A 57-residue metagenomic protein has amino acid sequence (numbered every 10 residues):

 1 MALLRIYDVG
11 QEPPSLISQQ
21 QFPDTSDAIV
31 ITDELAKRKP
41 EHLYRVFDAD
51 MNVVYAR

Functional and structural regions predicted by a protein language model:
M1-I17: Short aromatic-glycine-(Arg/Gly/Cys) micro-motifs in beta-strand/loop hairpins
A2-R5, T25-D27, H42, A49-D50: Generic short amphipathic/hydrophobic targeting helices enriched at N-termini, encompassing Sec-type signal peptides
R5-I6, S18, K37, R45: Generic detector of low-complexity/intrinsically disordered segments and short hydrophobic N-terminal stretches
I6-V9, F22, A36, Y55-R57: Non-catalytic interaction/Regulatory regions outside core domains
P13, F22-L43: A short, charged, amphipathic alpha-helix used as a generic interaction element across diverse proteins
P13-S18, N52-A56: Surface-exposed loop/edge segments in extracytoplasmic proteins
A36-R57: Short, mixed-charge low-complexity intrinsically disordered segments
